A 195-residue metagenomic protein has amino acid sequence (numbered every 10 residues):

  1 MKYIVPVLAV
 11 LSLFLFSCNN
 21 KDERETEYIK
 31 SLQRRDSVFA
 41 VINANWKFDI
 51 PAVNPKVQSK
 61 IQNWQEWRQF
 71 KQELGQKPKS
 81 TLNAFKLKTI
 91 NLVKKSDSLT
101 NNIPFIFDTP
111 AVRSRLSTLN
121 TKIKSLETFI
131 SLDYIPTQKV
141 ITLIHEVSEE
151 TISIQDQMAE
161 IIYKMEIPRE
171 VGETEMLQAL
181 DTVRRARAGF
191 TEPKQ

Functional and structural regions predicted by a protein language model:
M1-I4: Positively charged n-region of N-terminal signal peptides that target proteins for export
F14-S17: C-terminal motif of bacterial Sec signal peptides marking the signal peptidase cleavage site
N20-L87: Immediate post-signal-peptide N-terminus of mature secreted/exported proteins
S37-V53, P136-Q195: C-terminal amphipathic alpha-helix
Q62-E66, L119, D181: A structural motif
R68, G75, I90-V93, D97 (+2 more regions): Generic structural signal for well-ordered, non-transmembrane alpha-helical segments in soluble/cytosolic regions
K71-K77, L99-I106, L126-T137, I154-I161 (+1 more regions): Secondary-structure edge/capping motif, primarily at the C-terminal ends of alpha-helices and the immediately following
P78-E127: Mid-length scaffold segments of soluble, non-membrane domains
